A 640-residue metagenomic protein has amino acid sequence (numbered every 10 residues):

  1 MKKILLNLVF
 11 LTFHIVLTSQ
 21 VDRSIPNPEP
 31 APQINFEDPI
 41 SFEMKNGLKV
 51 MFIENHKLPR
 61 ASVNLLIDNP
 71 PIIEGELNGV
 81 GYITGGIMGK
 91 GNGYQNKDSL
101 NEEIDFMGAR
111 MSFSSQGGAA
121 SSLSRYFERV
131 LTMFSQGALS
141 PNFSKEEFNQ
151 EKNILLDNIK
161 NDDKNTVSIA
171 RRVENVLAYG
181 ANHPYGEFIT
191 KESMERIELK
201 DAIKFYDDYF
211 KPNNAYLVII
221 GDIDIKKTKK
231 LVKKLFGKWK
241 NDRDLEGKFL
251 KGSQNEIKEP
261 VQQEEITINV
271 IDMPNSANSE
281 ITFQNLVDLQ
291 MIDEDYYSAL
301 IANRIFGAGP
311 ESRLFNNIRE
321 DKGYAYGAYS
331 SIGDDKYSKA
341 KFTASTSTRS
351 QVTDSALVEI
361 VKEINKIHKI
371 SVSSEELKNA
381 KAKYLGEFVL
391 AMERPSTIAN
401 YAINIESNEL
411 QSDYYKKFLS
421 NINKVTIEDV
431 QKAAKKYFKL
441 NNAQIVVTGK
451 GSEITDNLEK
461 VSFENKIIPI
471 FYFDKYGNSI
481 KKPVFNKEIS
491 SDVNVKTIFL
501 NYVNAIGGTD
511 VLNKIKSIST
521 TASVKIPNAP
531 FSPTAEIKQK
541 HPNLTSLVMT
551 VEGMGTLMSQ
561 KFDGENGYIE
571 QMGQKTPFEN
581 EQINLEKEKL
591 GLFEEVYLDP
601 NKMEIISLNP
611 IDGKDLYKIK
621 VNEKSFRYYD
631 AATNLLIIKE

Functional and structural regions predicted by a protein language model:
Q20-A31, Y216-G221, K378-V493: C-terminal regions of mature proteins
Q20-R23, D162-P212, V232, F249-K251 (+4 more regions): Scaffold signal of the M16-like zinc-metallopeptidase fold and its non-catalytic homologs
V21-E29, Y216-T282, V287-L289, G449 (+1 more regions): An aromatic/glycine/proline-enriched structural segment found at the starts of mature extracellular/organellar domains
S62-S124, K164, P184-F188, A308-Y326 (+1 more regions): M16/MPP (pitrilysin/insulinase) zinc-metallopeptidase core fold and M16-derived inactive scaffolds
K90-Y94, S121-K152, Q290, A308-P310 (+1 more regions): M16/insulysin-pitrilysin zinc metalloprotease superfamily fold
I154-V173, E256-N278, N316-G327, I370-N421: Short acidic/His-enriched helical or mixed secondary-structure segments at domain edges of catalytic enzymes and some
K496-T576, D599-S607: N-terminal mature ectodomain segment of secretory-pathway/periplasmic proteins
T556, D612-E640: Gly/Pro-enriched, hydrophobic low-complexity segments that function as extracytoplasmic propeptides/linkers
